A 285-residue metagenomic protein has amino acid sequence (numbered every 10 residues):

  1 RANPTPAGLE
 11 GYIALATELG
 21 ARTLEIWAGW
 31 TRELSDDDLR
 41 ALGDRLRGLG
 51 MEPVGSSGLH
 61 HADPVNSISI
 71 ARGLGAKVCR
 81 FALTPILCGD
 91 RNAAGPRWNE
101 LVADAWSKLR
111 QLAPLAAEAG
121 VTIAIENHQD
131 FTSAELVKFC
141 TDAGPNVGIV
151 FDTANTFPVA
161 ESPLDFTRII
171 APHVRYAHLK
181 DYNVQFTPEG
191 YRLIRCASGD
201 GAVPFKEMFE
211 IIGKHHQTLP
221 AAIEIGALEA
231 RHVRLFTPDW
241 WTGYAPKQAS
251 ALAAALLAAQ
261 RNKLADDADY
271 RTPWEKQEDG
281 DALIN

Functional and structural regions predicted by a protein language model:
R1, L24-I26, M51-S57, C79-F81 (+4 more regions): Hydrophobic faces of well-ordered beta-strands that scaffold small-molecule active sites in alpha/beta enzyme cores
R1-N3, T23-I26, L87-G95, I123-I125 (+1 more regions): Short, mixed-charge, low-aromatic patches
R1-V78, A245-N285: N-terminal pre-domain/capping segments
A2, E10-T17, E118, S133-V147 (+1 more regions): Histidine-acidic metal/acid-base catalytic patches
A2-G20, V102-L115, F151-D152, V159-A160: Short N-terminal signal/transit or membrane-insertion segments and the immediately adjacent low-complexity/disordered
N3-T5, W27-D38, S57-V65, N127-A134 (+3 more regions): Acidic-and-aromatic substrate-binding clefts and catalytic sites of carbohydrate-active enzymes
P6-G8, D37-A41, V65, W98-L109 (+2 more regions): Charged helix-capping and loop-helix junction motifs
D44-G148, P158-A160: Active-site acidic/histidine proton-transfer and metal-coordination neighborhood in alpha/beta enzyme cores
